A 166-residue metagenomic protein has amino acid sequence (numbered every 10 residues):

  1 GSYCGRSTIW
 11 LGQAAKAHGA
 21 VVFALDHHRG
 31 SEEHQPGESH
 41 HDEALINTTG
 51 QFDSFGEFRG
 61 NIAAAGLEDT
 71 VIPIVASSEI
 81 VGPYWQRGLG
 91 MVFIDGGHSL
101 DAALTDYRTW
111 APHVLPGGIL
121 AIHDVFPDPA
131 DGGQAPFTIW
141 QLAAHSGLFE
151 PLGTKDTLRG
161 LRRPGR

Functional and structural regions predicted by a protein language model:
G1-R166: S-adenosylmethionine/decaboxylated-SAM
